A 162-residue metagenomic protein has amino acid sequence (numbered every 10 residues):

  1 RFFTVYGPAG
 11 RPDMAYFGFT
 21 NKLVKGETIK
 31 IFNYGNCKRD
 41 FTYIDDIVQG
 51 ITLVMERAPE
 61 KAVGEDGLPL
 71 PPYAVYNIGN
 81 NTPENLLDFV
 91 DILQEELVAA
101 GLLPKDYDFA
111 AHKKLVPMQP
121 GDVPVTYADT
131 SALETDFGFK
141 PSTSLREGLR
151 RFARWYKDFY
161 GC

Functional and structural regions predicted by a protein language model:
R1-A15, C37-K38: Flexible, glycine-rich beta-alpha linker
G18: Conserved catalytic helix of short-chain dehydrogenase/reductases
N21-C162: C-terminal substrate-binding subdomain of Rossmann-fold SDR/epimerase-dehydratase oxidoreductases
